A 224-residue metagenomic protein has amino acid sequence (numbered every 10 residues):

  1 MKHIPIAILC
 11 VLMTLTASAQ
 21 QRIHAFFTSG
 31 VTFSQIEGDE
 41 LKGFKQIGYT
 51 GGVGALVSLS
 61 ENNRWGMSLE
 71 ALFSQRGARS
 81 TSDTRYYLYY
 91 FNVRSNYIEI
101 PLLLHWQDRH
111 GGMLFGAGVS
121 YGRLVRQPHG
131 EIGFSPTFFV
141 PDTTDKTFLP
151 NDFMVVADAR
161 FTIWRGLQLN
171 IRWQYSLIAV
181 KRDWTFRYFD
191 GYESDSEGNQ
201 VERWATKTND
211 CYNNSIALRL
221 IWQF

Functional and structural regions predicted by a protein language model:
Q20-V57, G133, S215, R219-F224: Short glycine/proline- and aromatic-enriched beta-strand/turn motifs that initiate or cap beta-hairpins
Q21-I23, K45-Y49, R94-I98, N151-V155 (+1 more regions): Residues that define the transmembrane beta-barrel architecture of outer-membrane proteins
F27-V31, G51-V57, A71-F73, I100-W106 (+4 more regions): Residues on the lipid-exposed face of transmembrane beta-strands in outer-membrane beta-barrel proteins
T32-I36, S74-A78, G122-R126, Q174-V180: Structural signature of outer-membrane beta-barrel domains
E37-G43, R79-Y86, Q127-P136, K181-Y188: Outer-membrane beta-barrel translocator domains and adjoining extracellular loop/strand segments of Gram-negative
E37-K42, R85-F91, V140-D145, R203-T208: Extracellular loop and loop/strand-boundary signature of outer-membrane beta-barrel proteins
N63-M67, G111-M113, R165-I171: Repeated loop/turn-to-beta-strand initiation elements of outer-membrane beta-barrel proteins
T144-T147, D152-F224: Predominantly the C-terminal beta-signal and adjacent terminal strand-loop region of outer-membrane beta-barrel
